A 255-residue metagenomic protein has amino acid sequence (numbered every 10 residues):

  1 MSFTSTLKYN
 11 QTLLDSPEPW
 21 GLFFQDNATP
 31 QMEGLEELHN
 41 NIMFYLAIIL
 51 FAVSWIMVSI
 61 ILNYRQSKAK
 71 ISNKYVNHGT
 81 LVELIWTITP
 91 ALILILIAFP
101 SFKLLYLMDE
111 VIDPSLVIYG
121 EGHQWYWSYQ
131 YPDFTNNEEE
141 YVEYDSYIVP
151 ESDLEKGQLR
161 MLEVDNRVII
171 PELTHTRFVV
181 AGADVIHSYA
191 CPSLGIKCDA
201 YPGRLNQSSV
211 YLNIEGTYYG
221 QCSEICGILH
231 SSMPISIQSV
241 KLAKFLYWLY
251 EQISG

Functional and structural regions predicted by a protein language model:
S2-N41, I61-G255: Non-transmembrane, membrane-proximal soluble domains of secreted or membrane proteins
L46: Active-site-proximal cofactor/substrate-binding loop regions of enzyme domains
L50-Y64: Alpha-helical transmembrane segments
